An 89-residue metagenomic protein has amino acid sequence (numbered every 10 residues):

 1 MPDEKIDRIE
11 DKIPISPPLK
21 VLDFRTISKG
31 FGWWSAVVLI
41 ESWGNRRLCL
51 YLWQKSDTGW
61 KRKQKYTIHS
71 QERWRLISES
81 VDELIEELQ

Functional and structural regions predicted by a protein language model:
M1-Q89: Positively charged, low-complexity terminal tracts and the immediately adjacent first secondary-structure elements
